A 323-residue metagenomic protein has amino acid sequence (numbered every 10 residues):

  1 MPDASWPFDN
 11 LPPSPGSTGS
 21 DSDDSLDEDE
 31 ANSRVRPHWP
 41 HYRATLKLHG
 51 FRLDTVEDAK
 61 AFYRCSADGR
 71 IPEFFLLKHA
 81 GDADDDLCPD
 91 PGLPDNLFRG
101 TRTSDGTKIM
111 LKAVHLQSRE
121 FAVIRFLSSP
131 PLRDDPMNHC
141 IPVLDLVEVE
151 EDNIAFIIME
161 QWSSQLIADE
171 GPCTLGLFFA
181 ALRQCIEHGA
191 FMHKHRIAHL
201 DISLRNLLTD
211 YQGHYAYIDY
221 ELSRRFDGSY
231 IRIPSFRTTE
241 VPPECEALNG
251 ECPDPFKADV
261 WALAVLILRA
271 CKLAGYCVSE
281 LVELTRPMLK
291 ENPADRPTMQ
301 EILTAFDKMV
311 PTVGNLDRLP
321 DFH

Functional and structural regions predicted by a protein language model:
P2-P91: Juxta-kinase regulatory segment immediately upstream of eukaryotic protein kinase catalytic domains
S22, L316-H323: Regulatory extensions appended to serine/threonine kinase catalytic cores
A59-L146: ATP-binding glycine-rich loop module of kinase domains
D135-L182: Conserved structural core of kinase catalytic domains
G189-Q212, Y217: Catalytic-loop of the protein kinase fold
Y211-E283: C-lobe/activation-segment region of protein kinase-like
T285-N292: Short C-terminal capping segment of an alpha-helix within the protein kinase catalytic domain
N292-D295, E301-N315: Terminal C-lobe "cap" of eukaryotic-type protein kinase domains
